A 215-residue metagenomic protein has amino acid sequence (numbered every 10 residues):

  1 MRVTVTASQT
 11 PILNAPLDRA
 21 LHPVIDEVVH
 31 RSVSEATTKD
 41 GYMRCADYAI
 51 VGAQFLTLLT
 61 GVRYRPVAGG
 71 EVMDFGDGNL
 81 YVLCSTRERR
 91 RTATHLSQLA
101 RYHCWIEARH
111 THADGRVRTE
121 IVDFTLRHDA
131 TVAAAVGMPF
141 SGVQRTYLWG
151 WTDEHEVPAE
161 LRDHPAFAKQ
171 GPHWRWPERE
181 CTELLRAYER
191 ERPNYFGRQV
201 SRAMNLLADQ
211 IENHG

Functional and structural regions predicted by a protein language model:
M1-G215: A structural boundary/capping signal
